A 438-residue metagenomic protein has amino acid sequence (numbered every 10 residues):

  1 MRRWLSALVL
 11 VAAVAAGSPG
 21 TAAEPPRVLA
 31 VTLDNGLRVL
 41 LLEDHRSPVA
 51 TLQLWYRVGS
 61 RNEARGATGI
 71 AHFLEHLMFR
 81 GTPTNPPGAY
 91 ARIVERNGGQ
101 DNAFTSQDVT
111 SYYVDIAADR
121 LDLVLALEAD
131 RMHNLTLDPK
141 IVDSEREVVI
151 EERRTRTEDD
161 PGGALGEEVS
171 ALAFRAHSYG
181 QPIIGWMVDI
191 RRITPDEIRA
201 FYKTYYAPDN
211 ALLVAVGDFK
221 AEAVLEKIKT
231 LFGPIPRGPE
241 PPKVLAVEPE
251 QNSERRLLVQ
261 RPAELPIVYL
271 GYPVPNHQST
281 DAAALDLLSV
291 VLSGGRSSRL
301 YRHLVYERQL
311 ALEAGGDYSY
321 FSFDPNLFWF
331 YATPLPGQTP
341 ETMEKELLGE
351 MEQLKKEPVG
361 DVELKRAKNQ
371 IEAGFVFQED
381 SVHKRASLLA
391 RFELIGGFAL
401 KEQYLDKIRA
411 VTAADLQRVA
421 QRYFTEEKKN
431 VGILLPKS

Functional and structural regions predicted by a protein language model:
M1-W4: Positively charged n-region of N-terminal signal peptides that target proteins for export
S6-A16: Bacterial N-terminal signal peptides
A7-L8, L77, T136: Intrinsically disordered, low-complexity segments enriched in polar/charged small residues
V14-S18, T84, A164: Hydrophobic alpha-helical membrane context
P19-A91, Y113-I116, L125-E128, R199-H303 (+2 more regions): His/Glu-rich zincin catalytic helix
T32, A89-E240, L258, N276 (+1 more regions): Charge-rich, well-structured scaffold segments of protease-associated domains
